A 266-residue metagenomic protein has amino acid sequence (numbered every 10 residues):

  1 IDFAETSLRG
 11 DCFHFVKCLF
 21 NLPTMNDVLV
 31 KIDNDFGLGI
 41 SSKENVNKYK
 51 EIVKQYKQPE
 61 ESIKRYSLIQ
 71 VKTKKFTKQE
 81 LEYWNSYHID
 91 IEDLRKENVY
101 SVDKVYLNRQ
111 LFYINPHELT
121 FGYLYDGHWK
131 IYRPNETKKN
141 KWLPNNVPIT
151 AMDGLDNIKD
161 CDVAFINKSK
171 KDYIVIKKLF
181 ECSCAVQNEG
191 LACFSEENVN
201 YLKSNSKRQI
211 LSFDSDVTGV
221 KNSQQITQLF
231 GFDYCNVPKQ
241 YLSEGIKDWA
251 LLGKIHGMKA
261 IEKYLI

Functional and structural regions predicted by a protein language model:
I1-K96, S101, H128-K141, L179 (+2 more regions): Non-catalytic accessory segments of DNA primases and related replication-initiation nucleases
F3, S7-C12, P23, I158-D162 (+1 more regions): TOPRIM fold recognition
M25, L29, K43, Y49-K50 (+7 more regions): Low-complexity, intrinsically disordered short peptide segments enriched in small/polar/basic residues
Y49-I52, V147-I149, I261-L265: Extended hydrophobic/Leu-rich segments
D103-N205, S223: Phosphate-handling DNA/RNA-contact segment within nucleic-acid enzymes
